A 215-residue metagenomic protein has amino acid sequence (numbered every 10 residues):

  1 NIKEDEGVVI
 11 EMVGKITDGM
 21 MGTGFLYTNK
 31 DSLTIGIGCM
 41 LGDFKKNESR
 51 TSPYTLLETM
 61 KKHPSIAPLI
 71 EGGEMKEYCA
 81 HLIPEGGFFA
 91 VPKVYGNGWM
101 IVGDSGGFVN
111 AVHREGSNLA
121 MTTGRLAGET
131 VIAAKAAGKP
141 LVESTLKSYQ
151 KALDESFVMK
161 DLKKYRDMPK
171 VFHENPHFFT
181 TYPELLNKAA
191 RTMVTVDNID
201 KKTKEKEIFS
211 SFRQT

Functional and structural regions predicted by a protein language model:
N1-V8: Central beta-strand plus flanking loop segment that forms part of the substrate or channel wall within the catalytic
E11-T17, A80, F89-V91: Short Gly/Pro-enriched turn/cap motifs at secondary-structure boundaries
I16-L82, N118, G138, Q150: Conserved FAD/dinucleotide-binding core of flavoprotein oxidoreductases
T23-F25, V91, G98: Short, surface-exposed charged micro-motifs
L33, K93-V112: Short FAD-binding loop at a beta-strand-to-alpha-helix junction that anchors the flavin cofactor in diverse
G107, A111-H113, R125-T180: Active-site-proximal substrate-binding core of FAD-dependent oxidoreductases
V112-A120: Alpha-helix N-cap/helix-initiation motif
F172-T215: C-terminal auxiliary extensions adjacent to catalytic cores
